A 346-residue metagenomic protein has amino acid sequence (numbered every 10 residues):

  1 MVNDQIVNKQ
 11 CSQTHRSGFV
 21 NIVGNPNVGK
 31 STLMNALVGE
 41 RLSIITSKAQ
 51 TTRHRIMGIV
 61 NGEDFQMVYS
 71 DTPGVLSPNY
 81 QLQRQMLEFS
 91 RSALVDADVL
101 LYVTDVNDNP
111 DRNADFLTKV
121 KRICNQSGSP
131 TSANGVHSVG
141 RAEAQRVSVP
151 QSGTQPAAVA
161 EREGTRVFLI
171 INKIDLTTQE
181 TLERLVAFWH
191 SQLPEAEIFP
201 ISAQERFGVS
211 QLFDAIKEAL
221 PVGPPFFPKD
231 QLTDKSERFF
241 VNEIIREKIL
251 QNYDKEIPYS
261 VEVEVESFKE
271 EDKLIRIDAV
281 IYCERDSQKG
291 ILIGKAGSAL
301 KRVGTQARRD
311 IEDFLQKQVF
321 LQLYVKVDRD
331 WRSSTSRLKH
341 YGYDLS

Functional and structural regions predicted by a protein language model:
V2-R84, E88: Conserved G1/Walker A P-loop phosphate-binding module
V23, N27, L33, I56 (+8 more regions): Residue-level signature of catalytic and energy-coupling elements of molecular machines, predominantly ATP/GTP-dependent
V28, S47, T51, Q81-V95 (+14 more regions): Charged, alpha-helix-enriched surfaces in structured cytosolic catalytic cores of large nucleotide-utilizing machines
E40, I59-E63, A93-L100, N107 (+8 more regions): Conserved, well-folded catalytic cores of nucleic-acid-processing and energy-transducing macromolecular machines
T72, T104-N107, F168-T181, F199-F207 (+4 more regions): G-domain G4 guanine-recognition motif of GTPases
E88-S129, N134-G135, R146, P150 (+1 more regions): Conserved C-terminal guanine-recognition region of P-loop GTPase G domains, centered on the G4
D175-L232: Canonical P-loop GTPase G-domain recognition
E237-S346: P-loop NTP-binding site
